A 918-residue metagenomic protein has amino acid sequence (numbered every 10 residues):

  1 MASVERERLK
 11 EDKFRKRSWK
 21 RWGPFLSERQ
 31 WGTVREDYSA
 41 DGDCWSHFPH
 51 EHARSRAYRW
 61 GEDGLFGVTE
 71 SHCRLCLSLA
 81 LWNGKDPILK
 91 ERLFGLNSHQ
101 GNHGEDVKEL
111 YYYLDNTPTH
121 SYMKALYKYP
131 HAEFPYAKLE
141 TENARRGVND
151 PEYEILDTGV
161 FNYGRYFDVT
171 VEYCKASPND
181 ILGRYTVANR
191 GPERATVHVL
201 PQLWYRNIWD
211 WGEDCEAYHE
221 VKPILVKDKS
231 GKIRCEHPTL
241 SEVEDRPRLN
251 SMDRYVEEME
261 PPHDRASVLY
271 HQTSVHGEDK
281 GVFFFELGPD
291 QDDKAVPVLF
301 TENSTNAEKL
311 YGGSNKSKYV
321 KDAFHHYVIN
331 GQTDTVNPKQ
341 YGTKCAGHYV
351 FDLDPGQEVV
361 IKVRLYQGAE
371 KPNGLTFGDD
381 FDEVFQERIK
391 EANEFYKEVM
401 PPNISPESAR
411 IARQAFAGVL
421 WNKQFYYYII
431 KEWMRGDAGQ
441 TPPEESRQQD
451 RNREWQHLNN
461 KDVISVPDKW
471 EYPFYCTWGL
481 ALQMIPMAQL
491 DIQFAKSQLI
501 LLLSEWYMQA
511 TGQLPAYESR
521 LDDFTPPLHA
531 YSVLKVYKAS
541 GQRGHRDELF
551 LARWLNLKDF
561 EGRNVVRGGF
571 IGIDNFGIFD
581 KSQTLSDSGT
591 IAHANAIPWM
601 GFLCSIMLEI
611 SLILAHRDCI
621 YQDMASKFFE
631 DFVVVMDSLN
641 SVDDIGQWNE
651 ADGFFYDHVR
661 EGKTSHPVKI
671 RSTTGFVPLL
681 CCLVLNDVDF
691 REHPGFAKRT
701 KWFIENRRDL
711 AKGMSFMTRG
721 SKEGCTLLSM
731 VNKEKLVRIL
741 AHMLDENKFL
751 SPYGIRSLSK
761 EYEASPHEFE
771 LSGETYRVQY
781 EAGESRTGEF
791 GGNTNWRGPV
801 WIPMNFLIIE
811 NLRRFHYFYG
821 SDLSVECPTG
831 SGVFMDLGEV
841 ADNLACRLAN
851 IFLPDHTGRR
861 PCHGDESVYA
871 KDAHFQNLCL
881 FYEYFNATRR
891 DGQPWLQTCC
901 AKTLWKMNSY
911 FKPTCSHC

Functional and structural regions predicted by a protein language model:
A2-R56, L65, C73-L75, A80-C918: Acidic, mature catalytic/reactive cores of soluble proteins
T69: Active-site-proximal polar cores
